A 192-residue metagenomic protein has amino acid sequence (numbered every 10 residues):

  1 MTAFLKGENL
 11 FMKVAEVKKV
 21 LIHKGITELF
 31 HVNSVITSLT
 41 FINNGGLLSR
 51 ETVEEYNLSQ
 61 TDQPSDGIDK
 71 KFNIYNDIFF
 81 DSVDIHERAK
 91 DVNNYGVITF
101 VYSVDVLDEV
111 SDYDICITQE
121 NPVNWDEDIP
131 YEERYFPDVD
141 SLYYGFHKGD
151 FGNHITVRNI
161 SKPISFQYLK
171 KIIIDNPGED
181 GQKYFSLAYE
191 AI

Functional and structural regions predicted by a protein language model:
F4-I192: Active-site-proximal loop/hinge segments that shape catalytic or ion-binding/gating pockets
